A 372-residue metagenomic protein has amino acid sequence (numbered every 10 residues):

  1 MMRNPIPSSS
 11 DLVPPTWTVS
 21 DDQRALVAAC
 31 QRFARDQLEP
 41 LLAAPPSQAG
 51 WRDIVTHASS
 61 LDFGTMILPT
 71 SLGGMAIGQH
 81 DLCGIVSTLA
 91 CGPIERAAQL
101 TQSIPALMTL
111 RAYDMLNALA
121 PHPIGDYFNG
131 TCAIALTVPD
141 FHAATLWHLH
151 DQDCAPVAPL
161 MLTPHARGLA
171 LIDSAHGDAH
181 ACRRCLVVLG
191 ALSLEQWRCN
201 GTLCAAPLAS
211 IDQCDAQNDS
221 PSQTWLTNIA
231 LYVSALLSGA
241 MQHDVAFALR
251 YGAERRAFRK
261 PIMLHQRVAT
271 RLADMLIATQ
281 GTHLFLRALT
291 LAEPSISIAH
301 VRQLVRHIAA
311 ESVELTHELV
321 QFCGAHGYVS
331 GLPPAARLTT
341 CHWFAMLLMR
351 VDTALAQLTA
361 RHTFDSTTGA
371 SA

Functional and structural regions predicted by a protein language model:
M2-T16, C323-A372: Glycine-rich phosphate/cofactor-binding loops in nucleotide/flavin-utilizing enzymes
Q23-V27, Y232-P294: Extended amphipathic alpha-helical segments enriched in small hydrophobics
V27, S59-F128: Internal helix-loop-helix
L38-P46, L276-A309, V320-Y328, T359-T368: C-terminal helix-coil-helix/basic helical segment that borders enzyme active sites and/or dimer interfaces and provides
E39-L61, G74: Short secondary-structure junction/hinge motifs that connect adjacent elements
R52, Q266-A269, I298-L304: Short, charged, amphipathic alpha-helical segments
L100, D126-Y127, S238-V245, L272-L286 (+3 more regions): Alpha-helical transition-metal enzyme core signature, strongest for iron centers
P121-A246, S366-A372: FAD-binding core of flavoproteins
